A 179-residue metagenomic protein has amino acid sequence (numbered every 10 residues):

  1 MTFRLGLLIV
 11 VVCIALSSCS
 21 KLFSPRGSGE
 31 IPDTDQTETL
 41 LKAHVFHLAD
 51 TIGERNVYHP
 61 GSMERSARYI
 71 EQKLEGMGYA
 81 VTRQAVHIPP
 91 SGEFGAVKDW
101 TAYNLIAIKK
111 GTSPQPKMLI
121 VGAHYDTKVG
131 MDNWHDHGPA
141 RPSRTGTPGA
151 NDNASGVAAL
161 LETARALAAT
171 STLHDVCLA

Functional and structural regions predicted by a protein language model:
M1-G6: Bacterial N-terminal signal peptides that target proteins for export
L8-L16: Hydrophobic helical h-region of N-terminal Sec-dependent signal peptides in bacterial secretory/periplasmic proteins
G27-Q36, D50-E64, P90-A96, H135 (+2 more regions): Second-shell loop/turn segments in exported
T37-V45, T51, S62-I70, K117 (+4 more regions): Stable alpha-helical elements in mature extracytoplasmic
A43, H47-P114: A non-catalytic alpha/beta surface segment that caps or lines the substrate-entry region of metallo-dependent hydrolase
A107, V121, D132-A179: Alpha-helical metal-binding/catalytic segments enriched in His/Glu/Asp
M118-H124: Short beta-strand element of the alpha/beta-hydrolase
